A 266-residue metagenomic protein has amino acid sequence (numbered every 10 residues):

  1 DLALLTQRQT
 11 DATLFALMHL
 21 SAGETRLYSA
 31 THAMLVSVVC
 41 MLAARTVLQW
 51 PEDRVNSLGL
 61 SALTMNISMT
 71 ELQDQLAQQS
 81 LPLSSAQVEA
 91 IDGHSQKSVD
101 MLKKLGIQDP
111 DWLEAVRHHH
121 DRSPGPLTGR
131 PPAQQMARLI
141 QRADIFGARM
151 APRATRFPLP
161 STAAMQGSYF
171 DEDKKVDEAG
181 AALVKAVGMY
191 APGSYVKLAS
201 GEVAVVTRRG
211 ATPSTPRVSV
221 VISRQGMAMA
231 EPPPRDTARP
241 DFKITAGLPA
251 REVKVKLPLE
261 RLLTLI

Functional and structural regions predicted by a protein language model:
D1-D92, V99, K103-D109: Acidic/His-rich, divalent-metal-binding segments that scaffold phosphate/diphosphate chemistry
D1-L35, S223, P232-I266: Non-catalytic interface/linker regions that flank or bridge core catalytic/transmembrane domains
T6-Q9, C40, S123-P124, G147-M150 (+3 more regions): Conserved NTP-handling cores and scaffolds of large molecular machines
V39, K97-S98, I145, A163-G167: A general alpha-helix detector
L60-A62, L102-Q141, T155-R156, G167-P213: Histidine/acidic-rich helix-loop-helix segments that form or flank divalent-metal centers in metalloenzyme catalytic
R138-M150: Conserved beta-strand-loop-short alpha-helix elements that form and flank the Mn2+/Mg2+-coordinating active site
A148-A164, S168: Active-site-proximal, acidic helix/loop segment immediately C-terminal to a metal-coordinating Asp/Glu
P213-Q225: Basic/aromatic-rich interaction segments and small domains that mediate binding to polyanionic partners
